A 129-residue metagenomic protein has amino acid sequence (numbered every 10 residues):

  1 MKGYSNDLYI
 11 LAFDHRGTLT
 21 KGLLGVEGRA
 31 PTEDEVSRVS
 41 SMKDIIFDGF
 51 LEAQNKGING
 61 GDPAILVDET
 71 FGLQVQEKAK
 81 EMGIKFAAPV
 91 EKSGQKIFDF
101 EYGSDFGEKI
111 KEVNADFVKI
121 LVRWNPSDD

Functional and structural regions predicted by a protein language model:
M1-D128: Alpha/beta catalytic barrel-like cores
